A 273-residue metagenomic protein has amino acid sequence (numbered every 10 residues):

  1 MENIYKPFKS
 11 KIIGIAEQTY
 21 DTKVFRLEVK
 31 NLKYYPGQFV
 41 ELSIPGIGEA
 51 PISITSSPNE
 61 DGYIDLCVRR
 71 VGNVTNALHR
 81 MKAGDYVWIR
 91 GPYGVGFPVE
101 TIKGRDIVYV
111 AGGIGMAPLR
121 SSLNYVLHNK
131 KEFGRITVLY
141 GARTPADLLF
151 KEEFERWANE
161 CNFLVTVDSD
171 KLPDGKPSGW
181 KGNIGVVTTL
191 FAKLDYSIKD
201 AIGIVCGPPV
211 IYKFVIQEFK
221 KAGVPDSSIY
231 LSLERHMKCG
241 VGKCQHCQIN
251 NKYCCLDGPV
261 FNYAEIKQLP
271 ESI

Functional and structural regions predicted by a protein language model:
E2-D85, R143-T144, S169: Ferredoxin-reductase
N3, N73-K238: FNR/FR-type flavoprotein reductase catalytic core
G14, S56, V165-V167, L231 (+1 more regions): Structural signal for conserved beta-strand scaffold positions within catalytic alpha/beta enzyme cores
G46-E49, G91-G96, I273: Short, charged beta-turn/beta-strand-edge "cap" motif at the junction between a beta-strand and an adjacent loop
V210, E234-P259: Local cysteine-cluster metal-coordination motifs and their immediate loop/turn environment, predominantly Fe-S cluster
Q245, N250, F261, E265-I273: Short Fe-S-cluster ligation motifs
